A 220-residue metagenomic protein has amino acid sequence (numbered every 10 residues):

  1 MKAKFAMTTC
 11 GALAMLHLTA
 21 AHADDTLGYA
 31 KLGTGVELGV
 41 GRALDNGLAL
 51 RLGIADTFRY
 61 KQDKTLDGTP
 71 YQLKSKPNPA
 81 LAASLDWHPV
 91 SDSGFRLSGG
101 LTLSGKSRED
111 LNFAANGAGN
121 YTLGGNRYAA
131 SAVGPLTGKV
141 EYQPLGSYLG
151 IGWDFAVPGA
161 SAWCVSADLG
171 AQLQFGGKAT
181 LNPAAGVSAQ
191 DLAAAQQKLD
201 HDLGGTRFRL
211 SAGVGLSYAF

Functional and structural regions predicted by a protein language model:
M1-T9: Bacterial N-terminal signal peptides that target proteins for export
T8-H17: Bacterial N-terminal signal peptides
H17-A23: Sec/Tat signal peptide C-region and signal peptidase I cleavage site
A23-G28, V36, L44-L48, S93-F95 (+3 more regions): Outer-envelope beta-barrel architecture signal
D25-K64, T69-H88: Long, hydrophobic N-terminal alpha-helical segment
T34-V36, I54-Y60, L101-S107, F155 (+2 more regions): Transmembrane beta-strands of outer-membrane beta-barrel pores
L38-R42, A83-W87, G99-L101, L149-F155 (+2 more regions): Residues on the lipid-exposed face of transmembrane beta-strands in outer-membrane beta-barrel proteins
D56-L81, K106-G146, F175-S211: Extracellular/periplasm-exposed beta-strand and loop segments of Gram-negative cell-envelope proteins, dominated by
